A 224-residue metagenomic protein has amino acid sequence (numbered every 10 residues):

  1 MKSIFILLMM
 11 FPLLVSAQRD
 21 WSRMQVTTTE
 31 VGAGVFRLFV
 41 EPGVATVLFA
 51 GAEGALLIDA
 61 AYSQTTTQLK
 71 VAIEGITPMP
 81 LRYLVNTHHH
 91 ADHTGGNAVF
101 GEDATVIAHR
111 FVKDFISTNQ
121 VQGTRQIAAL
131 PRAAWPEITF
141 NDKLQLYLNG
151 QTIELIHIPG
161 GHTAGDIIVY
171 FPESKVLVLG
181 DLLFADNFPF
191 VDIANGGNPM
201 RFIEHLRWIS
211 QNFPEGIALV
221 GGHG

Functional and structural regions predicted by a protein language model:
M1-I4: Positively charged n-region of N-terminal signal peptides that target proteins for export
L8-A17: Hydrophobic h-region of N-terminal signal peptides that target proteins for export in Gram-negative bacteria
A17-R23: Cleaved targeting-peptide boundary
T27-V71, V169-L179: Conserved beta-strand hairpin/beta-sheet module of binuclear metal-dependent hydrolase folds, prominently
G34, F49, D59, I73 (+9 more regions): Divalent metal-coordination and catalytic microenvironments
R37-L38, L48, L56-D59, R82-N86 (+6 more regions): Structural recognition of the beta-strand scaffold that forms the well-ordered cores of secreted hydrolase catalytic
G54-A55, Y62-Q64, Q145, T152 (+2 more regions): Metallo-beta-lactamase
V71-L148, A164: Active-site HxH/HxHxD metal-binding segment of metal-dependent hydrolases
